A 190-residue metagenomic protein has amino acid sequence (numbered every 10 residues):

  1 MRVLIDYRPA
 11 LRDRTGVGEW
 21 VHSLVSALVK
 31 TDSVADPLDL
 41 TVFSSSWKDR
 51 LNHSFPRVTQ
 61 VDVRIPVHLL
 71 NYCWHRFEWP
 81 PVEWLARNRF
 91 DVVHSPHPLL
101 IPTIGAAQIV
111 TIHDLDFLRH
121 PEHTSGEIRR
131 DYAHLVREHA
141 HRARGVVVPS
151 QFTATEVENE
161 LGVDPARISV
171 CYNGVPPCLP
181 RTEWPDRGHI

Functional and structural regions predicted by a protein language model:
M1-I190: Carbohydrate transferase catalytic cores enriched for Leloir-type hexosyltransferases
